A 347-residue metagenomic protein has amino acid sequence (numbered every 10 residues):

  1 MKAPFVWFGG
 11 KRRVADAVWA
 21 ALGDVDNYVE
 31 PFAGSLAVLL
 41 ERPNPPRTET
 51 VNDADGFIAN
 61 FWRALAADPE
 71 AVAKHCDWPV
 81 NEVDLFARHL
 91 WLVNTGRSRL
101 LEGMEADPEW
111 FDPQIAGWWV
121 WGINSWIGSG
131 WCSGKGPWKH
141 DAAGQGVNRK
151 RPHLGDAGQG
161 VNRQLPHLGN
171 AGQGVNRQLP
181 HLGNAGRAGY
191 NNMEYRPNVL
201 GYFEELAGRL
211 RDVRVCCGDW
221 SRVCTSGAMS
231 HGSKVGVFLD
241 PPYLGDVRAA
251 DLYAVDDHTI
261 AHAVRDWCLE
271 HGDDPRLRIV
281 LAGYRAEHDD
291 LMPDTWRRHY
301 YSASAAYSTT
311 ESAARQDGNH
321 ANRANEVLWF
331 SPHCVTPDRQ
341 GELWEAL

Functional and structural regions predicted by a protein language model:
M1-T50, A54, E70, Q114 (+5 more regions): Class I S-adenosyl-L-methionine
M1-V14, P69-F238, P242-A250, D266 (+1 more regions): SAM-dependent nucleic-acid methyltransferase catalytic core
A59: Short alpha-helix immediately C-terminal to the canonical SAM-binding loop
W62: Conserved SAM-binding loop
L65: Compact nucleic-acid interaction/catalytic patches
